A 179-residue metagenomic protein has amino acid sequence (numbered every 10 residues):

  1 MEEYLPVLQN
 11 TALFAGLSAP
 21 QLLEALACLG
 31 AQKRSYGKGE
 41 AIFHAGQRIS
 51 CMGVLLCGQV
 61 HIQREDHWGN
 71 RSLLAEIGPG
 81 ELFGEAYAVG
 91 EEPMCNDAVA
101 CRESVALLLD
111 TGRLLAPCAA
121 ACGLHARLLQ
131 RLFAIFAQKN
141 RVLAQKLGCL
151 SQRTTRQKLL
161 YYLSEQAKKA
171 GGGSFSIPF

Functional and structural regions predicted by a protein language model:
M1-K38, Y87-A88: Cyclic nucleotide-binding regulatory module and flanking cytosolic helices
L26-G30, A137, R141, L160-K168: Amphipathic, well-packed alpha-helical segments that form the structural scaffold of globular domains
L29, L74-F133: Cyclic-nucleotide recognition modules
E40-R102: Cyclic nucleotide-binding regulatory domains
C95-N96, A116-H125, V142-S151, A170-G172: Short helix-to-loop capping/linker segments positioned immediately adjacent to catalytic or ligand/cofactor-binding
L129, F133-F136, N140-L143: Long, hydrophobic or amphipathic alpha-helical segments
R153-K158, Y162-F179: Phosphate-/nucleic-acid-contacting segments
